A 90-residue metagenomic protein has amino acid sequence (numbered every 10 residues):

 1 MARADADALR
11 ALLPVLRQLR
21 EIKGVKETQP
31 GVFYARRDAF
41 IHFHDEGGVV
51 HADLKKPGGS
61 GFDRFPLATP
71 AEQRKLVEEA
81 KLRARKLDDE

Functional and structural regions predicted by a protein language model:
M1-E90: Charge-dense, helix-prone N-terminal extensions
